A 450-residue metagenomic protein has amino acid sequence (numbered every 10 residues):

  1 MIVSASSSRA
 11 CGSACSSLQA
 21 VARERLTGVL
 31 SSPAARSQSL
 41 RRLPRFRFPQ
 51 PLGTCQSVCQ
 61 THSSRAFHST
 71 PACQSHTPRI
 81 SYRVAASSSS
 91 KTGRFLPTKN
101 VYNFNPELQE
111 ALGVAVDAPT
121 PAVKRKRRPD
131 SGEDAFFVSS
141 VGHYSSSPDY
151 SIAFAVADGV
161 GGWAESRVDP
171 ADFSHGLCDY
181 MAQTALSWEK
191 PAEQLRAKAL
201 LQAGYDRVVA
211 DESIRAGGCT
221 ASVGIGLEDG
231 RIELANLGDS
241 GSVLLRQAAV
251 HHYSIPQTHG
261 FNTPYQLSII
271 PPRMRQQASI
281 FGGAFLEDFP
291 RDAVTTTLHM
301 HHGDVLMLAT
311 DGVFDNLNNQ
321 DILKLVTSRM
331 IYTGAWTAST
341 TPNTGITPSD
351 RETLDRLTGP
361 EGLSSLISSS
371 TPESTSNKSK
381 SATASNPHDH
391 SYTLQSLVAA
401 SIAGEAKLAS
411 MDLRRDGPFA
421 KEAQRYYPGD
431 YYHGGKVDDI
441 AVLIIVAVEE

Functional and structural regions predicted by a protein language model:
M1-E450: PP2C/PPM-type serine/threonine phosphatase catalytic domain
